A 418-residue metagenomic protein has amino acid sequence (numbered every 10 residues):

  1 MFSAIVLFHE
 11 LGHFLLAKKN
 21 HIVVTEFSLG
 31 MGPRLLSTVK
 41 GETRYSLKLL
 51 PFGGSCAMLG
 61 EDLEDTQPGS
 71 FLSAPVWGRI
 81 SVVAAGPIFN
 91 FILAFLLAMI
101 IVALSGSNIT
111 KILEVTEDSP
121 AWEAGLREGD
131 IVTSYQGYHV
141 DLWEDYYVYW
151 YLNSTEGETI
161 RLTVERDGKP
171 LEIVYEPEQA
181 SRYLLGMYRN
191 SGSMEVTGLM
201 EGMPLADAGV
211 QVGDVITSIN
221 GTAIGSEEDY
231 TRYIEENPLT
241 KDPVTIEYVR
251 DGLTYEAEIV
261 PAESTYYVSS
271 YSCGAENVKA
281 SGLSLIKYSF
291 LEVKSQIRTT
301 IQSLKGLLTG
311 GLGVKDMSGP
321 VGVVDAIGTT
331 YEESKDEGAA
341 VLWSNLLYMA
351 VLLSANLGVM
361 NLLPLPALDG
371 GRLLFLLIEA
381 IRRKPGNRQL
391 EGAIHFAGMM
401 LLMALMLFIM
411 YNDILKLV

Functional and structural regions predicted by a protein language model:
M1-Q67, M360-R382: Small-residue-rich helix-interface/hinge motifs
F2-V6, A57, N90, A94 (+2 more regions): Alpha-helical transmembrane segments of multi-pass membrane proteins
L15-L16, N20, V24, I101-I109 (+4 more regions): Membrane-interfacial segments
K19, L50-E117, A397, A404: Internal alpha-helical transmembrane segments
S70-A74, L184-D207, V215, T222-A223 (+4 more regions): Functional transmembrane alpha-helices
I80-L113, V148-E201, A206, T245-E247 (+3 more regions): PDZ/PDZ-like peptide-tail recognition elements
L96-L104, G358, L362, A380 (+1 more regions): Hydrophobic membrane-targeting alpha-helices
A121-E144, L205-E228, V293: Conserved PDZ fold ligand-binding element
